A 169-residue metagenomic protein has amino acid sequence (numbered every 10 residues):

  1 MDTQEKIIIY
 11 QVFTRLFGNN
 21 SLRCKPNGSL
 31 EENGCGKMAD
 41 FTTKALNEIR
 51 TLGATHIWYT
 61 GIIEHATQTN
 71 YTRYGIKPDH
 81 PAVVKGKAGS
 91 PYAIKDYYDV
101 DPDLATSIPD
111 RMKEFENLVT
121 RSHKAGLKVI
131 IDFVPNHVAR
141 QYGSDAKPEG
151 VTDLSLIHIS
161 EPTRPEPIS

Functional and structural regions predicted by a protein language model:
M1-K128, N136-L154: N-terminal structural segment of carbohydrate-active enzymes
I157-S169: Single conserved hydrophobic/aromatic residue that forms the stacking wall/gate of nucleotide- or nucleobase-binding
